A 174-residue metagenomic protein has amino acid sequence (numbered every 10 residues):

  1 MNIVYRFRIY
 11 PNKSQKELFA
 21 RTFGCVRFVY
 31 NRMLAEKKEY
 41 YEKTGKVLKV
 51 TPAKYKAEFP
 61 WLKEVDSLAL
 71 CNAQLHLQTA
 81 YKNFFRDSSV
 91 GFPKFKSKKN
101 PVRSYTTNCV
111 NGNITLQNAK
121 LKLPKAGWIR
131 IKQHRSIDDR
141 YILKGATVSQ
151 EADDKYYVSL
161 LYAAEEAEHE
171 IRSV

Functional and structural regions predicted by a protein language model:
M1-V174: Nucleic-acid substrate recognition interfaces
